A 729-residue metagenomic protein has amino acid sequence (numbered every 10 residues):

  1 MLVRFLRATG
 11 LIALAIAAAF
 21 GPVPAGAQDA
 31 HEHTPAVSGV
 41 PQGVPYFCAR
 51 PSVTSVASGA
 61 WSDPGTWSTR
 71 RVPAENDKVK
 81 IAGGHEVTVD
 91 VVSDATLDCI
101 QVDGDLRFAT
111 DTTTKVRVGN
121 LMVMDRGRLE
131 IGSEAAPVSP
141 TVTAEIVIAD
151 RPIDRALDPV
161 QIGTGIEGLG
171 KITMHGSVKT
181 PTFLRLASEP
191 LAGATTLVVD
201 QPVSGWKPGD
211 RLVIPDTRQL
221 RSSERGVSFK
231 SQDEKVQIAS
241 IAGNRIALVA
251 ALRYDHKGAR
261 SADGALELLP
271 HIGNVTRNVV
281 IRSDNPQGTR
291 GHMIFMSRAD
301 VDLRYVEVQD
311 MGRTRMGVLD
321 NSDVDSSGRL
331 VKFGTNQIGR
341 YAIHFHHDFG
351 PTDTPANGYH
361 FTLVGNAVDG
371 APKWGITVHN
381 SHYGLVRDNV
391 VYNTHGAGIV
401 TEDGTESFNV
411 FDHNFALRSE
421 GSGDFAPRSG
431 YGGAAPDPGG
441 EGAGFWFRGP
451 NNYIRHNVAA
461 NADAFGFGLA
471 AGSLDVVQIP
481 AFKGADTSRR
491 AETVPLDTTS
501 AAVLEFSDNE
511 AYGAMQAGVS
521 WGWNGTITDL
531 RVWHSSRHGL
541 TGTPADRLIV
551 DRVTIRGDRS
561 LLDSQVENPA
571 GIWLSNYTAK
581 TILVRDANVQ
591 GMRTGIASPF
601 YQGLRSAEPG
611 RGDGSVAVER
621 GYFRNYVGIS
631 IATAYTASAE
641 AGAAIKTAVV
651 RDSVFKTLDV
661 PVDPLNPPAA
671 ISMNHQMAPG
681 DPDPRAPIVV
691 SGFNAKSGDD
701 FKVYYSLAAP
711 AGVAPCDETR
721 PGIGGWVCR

Functional and structural regions predicted by a protein language model:
M1-L11: Bacterial N-terminal signal peptides that target proteins for export
T9-G21: Bacterial N-terminal signal peptides
Q28-T69: Right-handed parallel beta-helix/beta-solenoid
H31-S38, N76-L186, S204-W206, D210-S240 (+12 more regions): Extracellular beta-helix/beta-solenoid repeat scaffolds
S52-G83, P202-R211: Acidic Gly/Asp/Thr-rich repetitive segments characteristic of extracellular carbohydrate-active and adhesion proteins
W61, L97-I100, V123, L129-I131 (+16 more regions): All-beta strand scaffolds that present successive hydrophobic residues in beta-strands
A82, D90, D103, A109 (+37 more regions): Feature marks extracellular polysaccharide-active and adherence modules
E134-I162, K179-L186, V275-P286, V308-G365 (+9 more regions): Acidic/polar low-complexity surface segments
